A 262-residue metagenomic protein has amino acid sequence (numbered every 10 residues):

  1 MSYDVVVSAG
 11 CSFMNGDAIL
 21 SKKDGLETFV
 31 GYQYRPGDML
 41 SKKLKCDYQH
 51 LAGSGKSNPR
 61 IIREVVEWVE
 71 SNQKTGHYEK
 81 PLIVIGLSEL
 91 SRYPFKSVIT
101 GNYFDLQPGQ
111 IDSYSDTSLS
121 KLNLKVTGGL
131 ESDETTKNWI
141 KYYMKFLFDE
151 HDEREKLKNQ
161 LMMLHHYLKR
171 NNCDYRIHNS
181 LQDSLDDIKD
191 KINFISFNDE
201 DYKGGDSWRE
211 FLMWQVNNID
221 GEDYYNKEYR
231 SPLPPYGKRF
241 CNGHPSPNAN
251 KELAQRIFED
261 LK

Functional and structural regions predicted by a protein language model:
M1-V66, S246, E252: Serine-esterase "nucleophile elbow" of acetyl-processing enzymes
V66-K262: Alpha-helical cap/lid subdomain in secreted, periplasmic, or secretory-pathway luminal O-acyl-processing enzymes
